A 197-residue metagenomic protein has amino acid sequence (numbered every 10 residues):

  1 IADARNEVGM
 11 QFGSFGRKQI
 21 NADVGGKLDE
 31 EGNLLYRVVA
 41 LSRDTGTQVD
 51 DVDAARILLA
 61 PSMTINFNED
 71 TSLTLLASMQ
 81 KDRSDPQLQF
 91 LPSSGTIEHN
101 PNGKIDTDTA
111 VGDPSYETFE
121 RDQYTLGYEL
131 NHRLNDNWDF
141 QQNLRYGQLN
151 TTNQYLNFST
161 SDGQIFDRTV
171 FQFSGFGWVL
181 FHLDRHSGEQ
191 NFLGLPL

Functional and structural regions predicted by a protein language model:
I1-P61, F67-T71, Y124: Outer-membrane beta-barrel translocator/receptor signature
N6-V8, L34-V38, L73-L75, F140-L144 (+1 more regions): Transmembrane beta-strands of outer-membrane beta-barrel proteins
E7-G9, N21, G127-E129, Q141 (+1 more regions): Beta-strand secondary-structure signal
G16-K18, G177-H182: Phosphate/oxyanion-binding active-site loops and adjacent basic polyanion-contact surfaces
R17, E31, T47, S84 (+2 more regions): Intrinsically disordered, low-complexity acidic/polar segments
G26-E30, F67-E69, H132-D136, D184-G194: Outer-membrane beta-barrel proteins
R43-T47, A60-N66, D70-R133, N137-D139 (+1 more regions): Acidic/polar loop-and-plug regions of large Gram-negative outer-membrane beta-barrel proteins
I57-A60, T125-G127, H182-N191: Short alpha-helical segments and helix-capping/turn motifs at coil-helix boundaries
